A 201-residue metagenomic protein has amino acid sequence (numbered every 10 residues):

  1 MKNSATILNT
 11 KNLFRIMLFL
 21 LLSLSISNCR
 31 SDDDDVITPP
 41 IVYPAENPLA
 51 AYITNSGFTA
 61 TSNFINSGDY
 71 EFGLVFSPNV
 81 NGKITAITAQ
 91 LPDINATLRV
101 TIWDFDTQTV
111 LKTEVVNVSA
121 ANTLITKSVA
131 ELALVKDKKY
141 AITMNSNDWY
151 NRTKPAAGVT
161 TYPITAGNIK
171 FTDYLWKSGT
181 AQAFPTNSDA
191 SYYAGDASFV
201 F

Functional and structural regions predicted by a protein language model:
M1-K11: N-terminal secretory signal peptides that target proteins for export/translocation
N12-F19: Sec-dependent signal peptide recognition, specifically the positively charged N-region followed immediately by
F19, S77, A130: Short, flexible, glycine/charge-rich loop motifs used to bind or transfer phosphoryl groups or to couple energy/partner
L24-N28: C-terminal motif of bacterial Sec signal peptides marking the signal peptidase cleavage site
R30-I102, D148-F201: Beta-sheet-rich sandwich/jelly-roll-like modules and their strand-loop junctions
N95-K170: Aromatic- and Gly/Pro-enriched, solvent-exposed loop/edge beta-strand patches characteristic of beta-rich domains
